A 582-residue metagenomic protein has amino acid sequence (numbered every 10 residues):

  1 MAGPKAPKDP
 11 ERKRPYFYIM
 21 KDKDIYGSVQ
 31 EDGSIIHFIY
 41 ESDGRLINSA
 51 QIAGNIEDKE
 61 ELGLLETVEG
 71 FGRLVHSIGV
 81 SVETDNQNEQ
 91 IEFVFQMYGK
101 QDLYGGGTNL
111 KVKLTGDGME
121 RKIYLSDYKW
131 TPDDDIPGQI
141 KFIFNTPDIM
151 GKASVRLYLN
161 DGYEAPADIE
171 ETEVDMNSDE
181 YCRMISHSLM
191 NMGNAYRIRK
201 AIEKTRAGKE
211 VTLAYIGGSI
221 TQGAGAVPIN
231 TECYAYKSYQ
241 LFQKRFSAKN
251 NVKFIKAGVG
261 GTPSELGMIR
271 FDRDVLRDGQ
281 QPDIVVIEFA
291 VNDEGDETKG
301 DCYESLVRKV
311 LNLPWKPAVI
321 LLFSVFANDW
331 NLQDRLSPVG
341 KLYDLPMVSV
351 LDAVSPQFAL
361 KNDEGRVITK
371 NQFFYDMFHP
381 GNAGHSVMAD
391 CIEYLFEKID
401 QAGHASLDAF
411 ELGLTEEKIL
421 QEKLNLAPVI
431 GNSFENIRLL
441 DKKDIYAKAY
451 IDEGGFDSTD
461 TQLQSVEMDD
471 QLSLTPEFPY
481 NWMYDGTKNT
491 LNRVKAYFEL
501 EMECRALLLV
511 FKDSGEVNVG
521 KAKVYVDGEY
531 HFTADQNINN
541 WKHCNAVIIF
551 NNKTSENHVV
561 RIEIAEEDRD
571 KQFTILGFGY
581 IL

Functional and structural regions predicted by a protein language model:
M1-I216, T221-P228, S247-N250, P380-S386 (+1 more regions): N-terminal secretory targeting modules
S77-G79, G99-Q101, E120-D127, A318-F323 (+2 more regions): Extracellular serine-dependent O-acyl
T212-I216, T221, K253-G258, D283-F289 (+2 more regions): Structural recognition of the beta-strand scaffold that forms the well-ordered cores of secreted hydrolase catalytic
L213, V227-A235, S264, M268 (+5 more regions): Solvent-exposed, acidic/flexible segments
S219-Q222, V259-S264, A290-D296, P317 (+2 more regions): Solvent-exposed loop/turn segments at secondary-structure junctions within structured extracellular/periplasmic domains
A226, S264-G300: Oxyanion-hole/transition-state-stabilizing segment in secreted/luminal serine hydrolases and related acyltransferases
Y236-K253: Signal peptide-proximal N-terminal region of secreted/periplasmic/extracellular or secretory-lumen proteins
E288-N292, C302-P338, L342: Active-site segments of SGNH/GDSL-like serine hydrolases that catalyze O-acetyl group transfer/hydrolysis on lipids
